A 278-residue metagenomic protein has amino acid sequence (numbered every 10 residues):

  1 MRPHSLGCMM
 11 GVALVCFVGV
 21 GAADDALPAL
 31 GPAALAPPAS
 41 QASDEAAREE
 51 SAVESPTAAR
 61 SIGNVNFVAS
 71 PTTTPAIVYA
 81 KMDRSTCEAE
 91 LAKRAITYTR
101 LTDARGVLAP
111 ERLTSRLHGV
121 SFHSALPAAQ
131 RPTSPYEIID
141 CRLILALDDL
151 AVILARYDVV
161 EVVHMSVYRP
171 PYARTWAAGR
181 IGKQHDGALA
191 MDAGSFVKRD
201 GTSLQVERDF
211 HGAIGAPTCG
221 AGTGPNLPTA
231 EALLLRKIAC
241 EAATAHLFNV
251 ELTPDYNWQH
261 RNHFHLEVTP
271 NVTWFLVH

Functional and structural regions predicted by a protein language model:
R2-A89, K93-R94: N-terminal secretory targeting signals
A22, K93-A95, G119, L147 (+3 more regions): Secreted/processed peptides and extracellular or luminal domains of membrane proteins
A22, S55-N66, L108-L126, T202: Short, compositionally biased low-complexity segments
G63-V65, P110-T114, D148-A151, G179-G182 (+1 more regions): Catalytic cores and adjacent binding grooves of peptidoglycan-active enzymes
P71-H164: Active-site acidic/histidine clusters and adjacent loop/turn architecture that either coordinate catalytic ions
S85, P127, P132, Y172-A177 (+1 more regions): Polybasic/polar functional segments that serve as interface/processing modules
A151-A188: Active-site-adjacent substructure of cysteine-protease-like catalytic cores
